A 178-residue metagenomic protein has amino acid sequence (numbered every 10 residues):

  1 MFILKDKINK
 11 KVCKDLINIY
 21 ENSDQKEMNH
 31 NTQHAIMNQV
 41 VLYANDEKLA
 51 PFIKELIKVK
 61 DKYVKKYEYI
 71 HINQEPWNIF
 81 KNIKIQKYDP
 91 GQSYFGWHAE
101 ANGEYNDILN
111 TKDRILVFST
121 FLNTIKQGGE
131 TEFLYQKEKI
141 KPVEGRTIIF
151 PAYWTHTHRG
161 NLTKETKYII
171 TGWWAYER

Functional and structural regions predicted by a protein language model:
M1-G91: Non-heme Fe(II)/2-oxoglutarate
Y20, A101, L122, W174-Y176: Short beta-strand segments enriched in hydrophobic/aromatic residues within well-folded beta-rich domains
K26, Y94-F95, I125-E132: Substrate-binding/catalytic groove segments of enzymes that remodel or degrade extracellular structural polymers
I85-P90, Y105-Q127: Short, conserved beta-strand element in jelly-roll/cupin
Y94-N102: Histidine-centered catalytic micro-motifs
A101-I108, T120-L122, P142-I149: Short, conserved beta-strand/loop elements in beta-sheet-dominated catalytic cores that frequently flank divalent-metal
K112-R114, Q127-R178: Catalytic core of Fe(II)/2-oxoglutarate
